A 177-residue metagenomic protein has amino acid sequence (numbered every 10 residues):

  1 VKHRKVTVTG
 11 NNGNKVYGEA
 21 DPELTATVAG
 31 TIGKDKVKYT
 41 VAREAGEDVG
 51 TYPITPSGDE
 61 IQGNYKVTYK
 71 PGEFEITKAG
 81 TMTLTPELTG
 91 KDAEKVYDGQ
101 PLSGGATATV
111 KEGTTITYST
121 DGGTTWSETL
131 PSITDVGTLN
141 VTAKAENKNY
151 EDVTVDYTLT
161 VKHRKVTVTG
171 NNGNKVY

Functional and structural regions predicted by a protein language model:
V1-Y177: Short loop/turn motifs that initiate or flank beta-strands
